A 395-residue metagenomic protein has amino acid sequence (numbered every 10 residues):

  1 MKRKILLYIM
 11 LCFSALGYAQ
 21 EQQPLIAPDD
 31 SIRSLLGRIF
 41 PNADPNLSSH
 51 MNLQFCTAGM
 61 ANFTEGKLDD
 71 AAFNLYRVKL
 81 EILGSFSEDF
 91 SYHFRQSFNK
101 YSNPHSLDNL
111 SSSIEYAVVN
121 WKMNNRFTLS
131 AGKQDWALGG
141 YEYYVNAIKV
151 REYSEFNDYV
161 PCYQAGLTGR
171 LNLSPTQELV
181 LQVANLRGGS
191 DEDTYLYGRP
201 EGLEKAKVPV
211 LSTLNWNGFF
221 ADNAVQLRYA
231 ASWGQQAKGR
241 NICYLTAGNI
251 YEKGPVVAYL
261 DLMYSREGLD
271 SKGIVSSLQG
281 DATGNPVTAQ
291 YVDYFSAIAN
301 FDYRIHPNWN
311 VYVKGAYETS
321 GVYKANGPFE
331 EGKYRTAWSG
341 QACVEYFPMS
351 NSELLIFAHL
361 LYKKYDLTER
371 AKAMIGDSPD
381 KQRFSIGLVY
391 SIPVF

Functional and structural regions predicted by a protein language model:
M1-S31, P393-F395: Cleavable N-terminal export/targeting peptides
Q22-P28, M60-L68, S106-L107, A221-F395: Outer-membrane beta-barrel pore domains
D29-A43: A short, compositionally biased domain-edge/stem linker segment
R33, Y76-L80, I114-V119, Y163-L167 (+5 more regions): Hydrophobic, lipid-facing positions within transmembrane beta-strands of outer-membrane proteins
I39-A61, K67-G189, G218-A221: Outer membrane beta-barrel
N109-S112, G188-Y195, F329-E330, Y334-A337: Short, electropositive alpha-helical surface patch
E142-Y144, D193-T194, K272: Short aromatic-enriched loop/helix-cap "lid" or pocket-rim segments at secondary-structure transitions that line
Q182, L186-Y244: Loop-centered beta-sheet repeat module
